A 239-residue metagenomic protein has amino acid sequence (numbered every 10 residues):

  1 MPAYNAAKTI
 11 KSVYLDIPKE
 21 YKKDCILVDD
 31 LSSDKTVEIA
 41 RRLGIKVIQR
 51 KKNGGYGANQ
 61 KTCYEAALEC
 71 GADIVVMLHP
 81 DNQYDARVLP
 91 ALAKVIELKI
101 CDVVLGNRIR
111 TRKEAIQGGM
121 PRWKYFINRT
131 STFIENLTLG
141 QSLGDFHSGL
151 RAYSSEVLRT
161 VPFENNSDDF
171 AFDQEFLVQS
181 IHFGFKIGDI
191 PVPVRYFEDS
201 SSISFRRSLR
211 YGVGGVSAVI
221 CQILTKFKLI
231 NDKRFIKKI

Functional and structural regions predicted by a protein language model:
M1-P2, Q49: Short hydrophobic beta-strand elements that form part of the catalytic alpha/beta core underpinning NDP-sugar/donor
Y4-K19: Short, well-formed alpha-helical segments that are part of the catalytic scaffolds of diverse glycosyltransferases
A6-T9, S32, D85: Donor nucleotide-sugar binding loop of glycosyltransferases
D29-V37: A conserved acidic beta->alpha catalytic loop
K52-E69, A86-F170, F197-R206, R210-V216: Acceptor/aglycone-binding surface of glycosyltransferases and processive sugar-polymer synthases
A72-D81: Short beta-strand-to-loop acidic/aromatic patch adjacent to the donor-nucleotide binding site
M77, V104-N107, I190-V192: Short glycine/serine/threonine-enriched helix-capping/active-site loop that flanks the nucleotide-sugar donor pocket
T138-G140, E164-I239: Hydrophobic helical membrane-anchoring modules
